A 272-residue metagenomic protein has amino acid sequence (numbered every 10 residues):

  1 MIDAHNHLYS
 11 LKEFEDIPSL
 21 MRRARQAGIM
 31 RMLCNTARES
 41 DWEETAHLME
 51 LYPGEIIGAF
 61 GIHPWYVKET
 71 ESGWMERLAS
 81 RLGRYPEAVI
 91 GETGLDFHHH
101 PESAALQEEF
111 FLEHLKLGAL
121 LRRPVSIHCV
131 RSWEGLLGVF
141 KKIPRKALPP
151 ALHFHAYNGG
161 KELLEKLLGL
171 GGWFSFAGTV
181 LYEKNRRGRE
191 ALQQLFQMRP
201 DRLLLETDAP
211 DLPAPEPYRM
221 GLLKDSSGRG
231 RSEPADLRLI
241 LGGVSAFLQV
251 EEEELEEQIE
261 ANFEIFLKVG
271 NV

Functional and structural regions predicted by a protein language model:
M1-V272: Mid-domain alpha/beta scaffold segments of enzyme catalytic cores
